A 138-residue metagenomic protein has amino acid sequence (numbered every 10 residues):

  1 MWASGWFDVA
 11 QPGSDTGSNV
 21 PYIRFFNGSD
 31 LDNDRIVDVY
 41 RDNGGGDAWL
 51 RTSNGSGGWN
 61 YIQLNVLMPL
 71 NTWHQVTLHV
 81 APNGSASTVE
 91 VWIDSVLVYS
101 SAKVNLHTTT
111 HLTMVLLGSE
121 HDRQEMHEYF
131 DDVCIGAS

Functional and structural regions predicted by a protein language model:
M1-W49, N54, I135-S138: Secretory/extracellular carbohydrate-interaction modules and structurally similar beta-sandwich "look-alikes"
A3, N71-P82, V89-V91: Short tryptophan-centered beta-strand motifs in secreted/extracellular beta-sheet-rich domains of glycan-recognition
V39-D42, H79-N83: Short beta-strand micro-motifs enriched in acidic
G46-A48, A86-V89: Repetitive beta-architecture junctions, highlighting loop-to-beta-strand starts across blade-like repeats
T52-Q75: Short, aromatic/His-centered strand-loop micro-motif at the edge of beta-sheets
N83-G84, V96, G136-S138: Acidic glycine-/aspartate-rich tracts in secreted/extracellular proteins
W92-V98: Short strand-turn-strand beta-turns centered on an Asx-Gly dipeptide
S101-D132: Flexible glycan-contacting loops in extracellular carbohydrate-active proteins
